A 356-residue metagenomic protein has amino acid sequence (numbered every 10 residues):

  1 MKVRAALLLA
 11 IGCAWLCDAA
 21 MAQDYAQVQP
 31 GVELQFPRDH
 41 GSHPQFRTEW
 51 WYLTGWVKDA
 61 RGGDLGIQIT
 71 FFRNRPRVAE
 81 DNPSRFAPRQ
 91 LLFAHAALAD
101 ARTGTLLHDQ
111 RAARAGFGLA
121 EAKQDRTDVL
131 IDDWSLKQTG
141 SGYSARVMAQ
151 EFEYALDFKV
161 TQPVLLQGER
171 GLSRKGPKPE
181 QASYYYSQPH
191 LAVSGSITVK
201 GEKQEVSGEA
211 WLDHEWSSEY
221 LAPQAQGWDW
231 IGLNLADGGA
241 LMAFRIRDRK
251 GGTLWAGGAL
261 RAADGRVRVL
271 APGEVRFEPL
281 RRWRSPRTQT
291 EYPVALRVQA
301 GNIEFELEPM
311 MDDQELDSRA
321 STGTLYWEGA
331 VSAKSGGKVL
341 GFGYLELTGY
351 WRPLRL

Functional and structural regions predicted by a protein language model:
M1-R4: Positively charged n-region of N-terminal signal peptides that target proteins for export
A6-D18: Bacterial N-terminal signal peptides
Q23-L356: Structured soluble/peripheral alpha/beta segments that form catalytic or ligand/cofactor-binding pockets
